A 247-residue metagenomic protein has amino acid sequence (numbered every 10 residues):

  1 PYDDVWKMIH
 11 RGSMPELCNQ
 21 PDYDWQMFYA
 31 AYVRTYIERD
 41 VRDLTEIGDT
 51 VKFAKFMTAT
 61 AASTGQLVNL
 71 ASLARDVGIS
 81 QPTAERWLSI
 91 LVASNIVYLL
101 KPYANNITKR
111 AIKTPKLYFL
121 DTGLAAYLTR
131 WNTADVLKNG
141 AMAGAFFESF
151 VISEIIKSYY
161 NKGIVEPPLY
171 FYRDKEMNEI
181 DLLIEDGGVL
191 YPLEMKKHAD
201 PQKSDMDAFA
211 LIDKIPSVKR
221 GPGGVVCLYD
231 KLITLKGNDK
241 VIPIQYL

Functional and structural regions predicted by a protein language model:
P1-L67: Interdomain motor-coupling "hinge/lid" segment immediately C-terminal to the ATP-binding subdomain of NTP-driven enzymes
H10-R11, E46, S63, D76 (+2 more regions): Short glycine/serine/threonine-biased micro-segments
T64, T83, C227: Ser/Thr-centric signal marking residues that sit in or immediately flank functional binding/regulatory motifs
L67, S72-V77: A short alpha-helical element within helix-turn-helix/winged-helix DNA-binding domains across DNA-binding proteins
I79-A93: Short amphipathic alpha-helical interaction segments
S89-I90, N95-V97, K101-L247: A cross-kingdom feature that marks ATP-driven nucleic-acid transaction machinery
